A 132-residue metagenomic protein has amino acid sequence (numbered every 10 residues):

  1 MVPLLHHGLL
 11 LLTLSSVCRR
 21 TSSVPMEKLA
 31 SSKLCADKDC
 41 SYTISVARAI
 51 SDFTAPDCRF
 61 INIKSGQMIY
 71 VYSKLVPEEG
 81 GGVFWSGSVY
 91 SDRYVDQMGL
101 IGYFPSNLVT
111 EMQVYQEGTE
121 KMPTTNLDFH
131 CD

Functional and structural regions predicted by a protein language model:
V2-D132: Src homology 3 (SH3)-mediated interaction modules
